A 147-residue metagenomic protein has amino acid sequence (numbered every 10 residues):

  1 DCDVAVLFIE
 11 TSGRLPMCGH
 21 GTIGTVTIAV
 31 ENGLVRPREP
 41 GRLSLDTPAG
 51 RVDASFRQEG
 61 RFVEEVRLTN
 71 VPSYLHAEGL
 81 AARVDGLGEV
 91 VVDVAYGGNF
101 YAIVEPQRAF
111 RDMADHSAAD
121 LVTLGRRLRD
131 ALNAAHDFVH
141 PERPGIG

Functional and structural regions predicted by a protein language model:
D1-M17, T22-G147: Active-site proximal loop and beta-alpha junction motif in alpha/beta enzyme cores
